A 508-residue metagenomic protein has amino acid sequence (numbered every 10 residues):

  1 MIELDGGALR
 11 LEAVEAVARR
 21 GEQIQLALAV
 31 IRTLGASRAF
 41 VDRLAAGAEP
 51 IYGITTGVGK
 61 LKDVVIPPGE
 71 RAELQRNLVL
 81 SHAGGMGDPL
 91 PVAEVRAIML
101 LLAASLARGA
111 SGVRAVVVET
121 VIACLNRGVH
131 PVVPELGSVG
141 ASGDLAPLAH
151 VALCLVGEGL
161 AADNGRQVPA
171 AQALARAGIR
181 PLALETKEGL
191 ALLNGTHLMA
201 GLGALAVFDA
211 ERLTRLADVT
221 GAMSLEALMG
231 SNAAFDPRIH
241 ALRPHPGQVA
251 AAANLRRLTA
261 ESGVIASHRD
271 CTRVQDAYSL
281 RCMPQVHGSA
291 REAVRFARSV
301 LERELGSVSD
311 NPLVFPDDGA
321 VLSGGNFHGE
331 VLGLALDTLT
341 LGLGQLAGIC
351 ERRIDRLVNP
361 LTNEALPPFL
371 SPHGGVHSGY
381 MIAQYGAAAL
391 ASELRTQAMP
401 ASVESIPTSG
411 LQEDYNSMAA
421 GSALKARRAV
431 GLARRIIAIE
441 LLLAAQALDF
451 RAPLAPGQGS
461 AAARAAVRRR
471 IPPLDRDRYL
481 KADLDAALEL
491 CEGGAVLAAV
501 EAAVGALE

Functional and structural regions predicted by a protein language model:
M1-E22, L26-T33, S37-A45, R71 (+1 more regions): C-terminal auxiliary extensions adjacent to catalytic cores
I2-V41, A45-A48, Q75-V133: Glycine-rich, flexible loop motifs
E49, V64, A251: Polyanion/phosphate-binding surface patch
Y52-I66, E70-L74, S81-A104, P134-V156 (+3 more regions): FAD-binding core of FAD-dependent oxidoreductases, characterized by glycine-rich FAD pyrophosphate-binding loops
A103-A107, A123-H130, V139, G157 (+3 more regions): Alpha-helix capping at helix-to-loop junctions
R108-H130, A141-L145, L153, G165-E185: Well-ordered mid-protein domain cores that form the structural environment of catalytic cofactors
V133-S138, D317, V321: Cysteine-centered functional microenvironments
